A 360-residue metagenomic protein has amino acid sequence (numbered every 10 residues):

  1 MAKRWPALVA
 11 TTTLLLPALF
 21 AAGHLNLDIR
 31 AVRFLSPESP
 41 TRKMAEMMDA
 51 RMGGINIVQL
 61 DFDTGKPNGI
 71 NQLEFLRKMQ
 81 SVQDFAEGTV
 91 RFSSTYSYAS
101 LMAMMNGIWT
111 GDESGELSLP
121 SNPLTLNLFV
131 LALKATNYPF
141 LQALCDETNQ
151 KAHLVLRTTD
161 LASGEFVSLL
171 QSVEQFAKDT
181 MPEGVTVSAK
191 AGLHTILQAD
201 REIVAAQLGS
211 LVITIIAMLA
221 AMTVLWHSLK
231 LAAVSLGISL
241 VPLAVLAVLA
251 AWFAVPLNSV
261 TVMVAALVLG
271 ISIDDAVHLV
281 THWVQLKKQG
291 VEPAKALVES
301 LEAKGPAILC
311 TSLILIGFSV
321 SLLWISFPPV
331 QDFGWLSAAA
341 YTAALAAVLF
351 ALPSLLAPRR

Functional and structural regions predicted by a protein language model:
M1-A2, I271, K288-I325, L345: Pore- and gate-forming transmembrane helices of large, multi-pass membrane proteins
R4-V260, A357-R360: Extracytoplasmic
T12-T13, T214-I215, M263, L315-I316 (+2 more regions): Hydrophobic regular secondary-structure detector
R33-S36, E46, Q198-R201, H282-K288 (+1 more regions): Short amphipathic alpha-helical coupling elements at transmembrane boundaries
L219-M222, S239-L240, P256-V280, G317-V320 (+1 more regions): Hydrophobic transmembrane alpha-helices
A232-F253, V268, D332-L349: Small-residue-enriched core segments of transmembrane alpha-helices in multipass membrane transport and channel
W252-V255, F318-W335, A357: Transmembrane helix-loop junctions at the membrane interface of multipass transporters and ion channels
H278-H282, A351-R360: Membrane-helix cytosolic exit motif
